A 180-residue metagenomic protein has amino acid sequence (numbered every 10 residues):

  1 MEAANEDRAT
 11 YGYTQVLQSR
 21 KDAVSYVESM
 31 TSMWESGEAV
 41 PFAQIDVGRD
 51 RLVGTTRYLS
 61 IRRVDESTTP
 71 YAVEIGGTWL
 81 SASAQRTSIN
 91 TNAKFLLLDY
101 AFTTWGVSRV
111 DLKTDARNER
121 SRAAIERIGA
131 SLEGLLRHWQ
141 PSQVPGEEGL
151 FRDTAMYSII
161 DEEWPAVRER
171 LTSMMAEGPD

Functional and structural regions predicted by a protein language model:
M1-T87, Y100, W139-Q140, P145-D180: GNAT-family acyltransferases
G48, T114-A116: Structured beta->alpha junctions
E66-T68, S81-F95, S108, A116-R122: Conserved glycine-rich acetyl-CoA-binding loop
V73, G77, T91-F102, A123-E126: Internal, well-ordered alpha-helical scaffold/interface segments that support domain packing or protein-protein contacts
T103-K113: Conserved GNAT acetyl-CoA-binding A-motif
D111-L112, L135-W139: RNase H-like polynucleotidyl transferase catalytic core
N118-G134: Conserved active-site alpha-helix within GNAT-family acetyltransferase domains
